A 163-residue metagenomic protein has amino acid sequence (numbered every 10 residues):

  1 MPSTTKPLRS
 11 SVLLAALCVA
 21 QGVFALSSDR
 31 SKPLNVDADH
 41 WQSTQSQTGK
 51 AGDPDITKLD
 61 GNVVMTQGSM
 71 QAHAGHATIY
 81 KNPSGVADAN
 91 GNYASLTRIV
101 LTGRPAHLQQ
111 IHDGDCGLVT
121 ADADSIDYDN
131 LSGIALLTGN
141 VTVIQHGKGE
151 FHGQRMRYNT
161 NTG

Functional and structural regions predicted by a protein language model:
P2, F24-G163: N-terminal amphipathic/hydrophobic interface segments
P2-V12: Bacterial N-terminal signal peptides that target proteins for export
S11-L14, Y128: Hydrophobic alpha-helical segments and their boundary regions
A20-G22: N-terminal signal peptide c-region/cleavage motif recognized by signal peptidases
